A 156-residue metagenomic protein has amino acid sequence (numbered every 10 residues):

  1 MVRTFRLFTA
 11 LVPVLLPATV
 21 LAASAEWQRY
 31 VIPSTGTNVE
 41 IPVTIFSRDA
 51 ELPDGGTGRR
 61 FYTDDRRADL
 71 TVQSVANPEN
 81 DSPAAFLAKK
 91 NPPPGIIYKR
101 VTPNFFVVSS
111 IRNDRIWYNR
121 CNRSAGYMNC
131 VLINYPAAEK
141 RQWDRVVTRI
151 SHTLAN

Functional and structural regions predicted by a protein language model:
M1-V12: Bacterial N-terminal signal peptides that target proteins for export
P17-V20: N-terminal signal peptide c-region/cleavage motif recognized by signal peptidases
A23-G55, L154: N-terminal "mature-domain start" segment
I32, L70-V72, N156: Structured catalytic/translocation cores of nucleotide/phosphate-coupled proteins
R48-R145: Conserved polar/disulfide-associated segments of primarily extracytoplasmic proteins
S74-N77, H152-N156: Short beta-strand-to-coil "C-cap" segments at the C-terminal boundary of structured domains/repeats, marking
W143-A155: Short, low-complexity, Pro/Ser/Thr/Gly-rich segments in the mature regions of secreted, periplasmic
